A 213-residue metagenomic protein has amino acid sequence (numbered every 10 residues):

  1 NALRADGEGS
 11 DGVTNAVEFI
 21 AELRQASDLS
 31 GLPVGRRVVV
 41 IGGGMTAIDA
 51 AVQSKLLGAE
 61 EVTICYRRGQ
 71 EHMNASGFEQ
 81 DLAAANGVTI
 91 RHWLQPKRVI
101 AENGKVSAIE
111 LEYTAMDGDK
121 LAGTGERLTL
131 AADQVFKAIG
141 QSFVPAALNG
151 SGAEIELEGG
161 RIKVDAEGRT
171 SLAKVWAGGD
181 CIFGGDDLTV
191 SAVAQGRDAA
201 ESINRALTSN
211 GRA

Functional and structural regions predicted by a protein language model:
N1-R4, R98-E110, Q134-F136, Q141-A147: Feature captures the FAD/FMN-dependent oxidoreductase FAD-binding
E8-L23, N74-A101, A108-E112: N-terminal glycine-rich dinucleotide-binding loop that anchors FAD/FMN and/or NAD(P) in oxidoreductases
G9-R36, D119-D186: FAD-site-proximal beta/loop scaffold in flavoenzymes
D28-A59: Rossmann-like NAD(P)H-binding beta-loop-alpha module
G43, Y66-G69, D180: Cofactor-binding loop segments of dinucleotide-utilizing enzymes, especially the Rossmann-like FAD- and NAD(P)+-binding
A50, C181-N210: A conserved FAD-binding loop/helix module that cradles the flavin
A51-R98, G211-A213: Rossmann-like dinucleotide-binding cores of NAD(P)H-dependent redox enzymes
A101-L128: Conserved beta-strand-loop-beta-strand element in the redox core of flavoprotein oxidoreductases
